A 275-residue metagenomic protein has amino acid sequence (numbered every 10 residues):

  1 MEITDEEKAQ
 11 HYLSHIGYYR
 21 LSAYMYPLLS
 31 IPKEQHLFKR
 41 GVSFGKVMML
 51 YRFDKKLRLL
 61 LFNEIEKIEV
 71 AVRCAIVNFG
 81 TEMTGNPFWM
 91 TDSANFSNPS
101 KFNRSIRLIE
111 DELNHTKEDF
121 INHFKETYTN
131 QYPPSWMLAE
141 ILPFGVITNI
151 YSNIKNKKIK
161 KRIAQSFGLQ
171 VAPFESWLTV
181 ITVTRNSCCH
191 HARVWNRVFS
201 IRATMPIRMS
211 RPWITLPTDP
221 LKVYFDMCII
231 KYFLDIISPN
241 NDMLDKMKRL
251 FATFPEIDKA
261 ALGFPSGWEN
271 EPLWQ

Functional and structural regions predicted by a protein language model:
M1-V183, W195-Q275: Extended intrinsically disordered or low-complexity regions, especially N/C-terminal cytosolic tails and loops, rather
H191: Acidic/aromatic/glycine-rich contiguous surface patches that form carbohydrate-binding/processing clefts and analogous
